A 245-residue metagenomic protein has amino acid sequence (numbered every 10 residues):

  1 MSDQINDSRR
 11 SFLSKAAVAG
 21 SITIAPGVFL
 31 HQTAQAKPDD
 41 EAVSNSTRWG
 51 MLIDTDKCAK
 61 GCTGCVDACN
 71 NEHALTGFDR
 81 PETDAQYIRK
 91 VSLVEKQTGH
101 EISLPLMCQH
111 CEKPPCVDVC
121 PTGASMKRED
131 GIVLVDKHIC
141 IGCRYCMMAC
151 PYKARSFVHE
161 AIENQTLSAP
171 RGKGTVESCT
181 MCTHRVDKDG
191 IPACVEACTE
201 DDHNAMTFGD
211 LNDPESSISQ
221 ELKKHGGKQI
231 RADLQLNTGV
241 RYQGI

Functional and structural regions predicted by a protein language model:
M1, F12, I53, V91 (+5 more regions): Generic structural hydrophobic/aromatic packing signal, biased to beta-strands
M1-G20: N-terminal secretory signal peptides and thylakoid transit peptides that target proteins across membranes
S2-D3, R48, L106, D130: Short, flexible active-site loop motifs that bind/organize anionic cofactors or intermediates
I5, G27-K60, G64, G227-I245: C-terminal segment of N-terminal export signals and the immediately downstream linker at the start of the mature
A19-G27: ...captures the hydrophobic TM-helix bundle architecture rather than a specific catalytic motif, and can also fire on
H31-E41, N71-L104, M126-I139, A154-V176 (+1 more regions): Non-heme iron-sulfur electron-transfer modules
L52-E72, E101-G123, L134-K153, R171-D201 (+1 more regions): Cysteine-centered iron-sulfur cluster-binding motifs in ferredoxin-type domains/subunits of redox enzymes
D187, A193-I245: Long, compositionally biased charged/polar accessory segments in the mid-to-C-terminal portions of proteins
